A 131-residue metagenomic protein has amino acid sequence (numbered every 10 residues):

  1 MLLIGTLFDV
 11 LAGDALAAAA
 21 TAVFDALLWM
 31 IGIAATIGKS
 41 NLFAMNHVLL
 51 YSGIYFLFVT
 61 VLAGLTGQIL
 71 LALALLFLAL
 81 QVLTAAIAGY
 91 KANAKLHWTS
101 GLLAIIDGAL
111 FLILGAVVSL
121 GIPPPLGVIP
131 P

Functional and structural regions predicted by a protein language model:
M1-G5, A17-I33, F43-V59, L71-T84 (+1 more regions): Mid-membrane cores of alpha-helical transmembrane segments in multi-pass membrane proteins, especially transporters
L7-D9, A88-G89: Helix-loop junctions at the membrane interface of multi-pass solute transporters
F8-A20, D25, V118, I122 (+1 more regions): Hydrophobic transmembrane helix segments
L11-D14, I37-S40, V61-L70, A92-K95: Membrane-interface helix caps and helix-loop-helix hairpins in membrane proteins
K39-F43, L65-L75, I122-L126, P131: Contiguous hydrophobic segments
A85-P131: Terminal transmembrane helical module of multi-pass membrane proteins
